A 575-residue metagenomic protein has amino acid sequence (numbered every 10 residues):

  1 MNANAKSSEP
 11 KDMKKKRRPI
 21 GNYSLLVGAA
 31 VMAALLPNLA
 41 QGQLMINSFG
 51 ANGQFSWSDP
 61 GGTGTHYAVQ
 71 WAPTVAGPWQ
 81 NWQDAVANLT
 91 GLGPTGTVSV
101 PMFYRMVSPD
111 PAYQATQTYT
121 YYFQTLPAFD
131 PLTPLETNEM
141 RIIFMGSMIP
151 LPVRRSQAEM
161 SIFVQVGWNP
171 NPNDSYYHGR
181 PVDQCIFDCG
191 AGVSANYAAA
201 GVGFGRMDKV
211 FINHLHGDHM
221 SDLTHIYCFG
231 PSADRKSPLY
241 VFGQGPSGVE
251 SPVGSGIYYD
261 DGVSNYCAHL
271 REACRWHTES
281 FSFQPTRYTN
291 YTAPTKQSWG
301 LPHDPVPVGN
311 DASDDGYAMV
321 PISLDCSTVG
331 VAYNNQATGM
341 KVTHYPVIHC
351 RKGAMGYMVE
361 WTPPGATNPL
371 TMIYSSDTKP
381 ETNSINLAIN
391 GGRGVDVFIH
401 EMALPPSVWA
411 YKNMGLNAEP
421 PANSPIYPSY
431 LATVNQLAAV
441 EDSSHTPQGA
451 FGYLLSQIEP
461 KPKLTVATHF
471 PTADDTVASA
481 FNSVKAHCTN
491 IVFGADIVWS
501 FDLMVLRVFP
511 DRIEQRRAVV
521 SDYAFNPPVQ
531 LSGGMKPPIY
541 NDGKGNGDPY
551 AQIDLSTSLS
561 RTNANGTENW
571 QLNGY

Functional and structural regions predicted by a protein language model:
M1-G21: N-terminal secretory signal peptides that target proteins for export/translocation
A3, Q41-Q114: Short, composition-biased motifs enriched in small/polar/acidic residues
S24-N38: Bacterial N-terminal signal peptides
Q70-A72, N213, T468: Ser/Thr-glycine-rich phosphate-binding loops at phosphate-binding pockets of nucleotides, nucleotide cofactors
D110-M372, D474-I513, F525-S532, S556-G574: Binuclear metal-dependent hydrolase catalytic cores
P170-P172, R235, V249-G256, T286 (+3 more regions): Internal, charge-rich low-complexity segments
E360-T371, T378-F501: Cap/insert and terminal regions of metallo-dependent hydrolase folds
V519, G534-L559, A564: Extended, charged low-complexity segments that frequently continue into or abut oligomerization scaffolds
